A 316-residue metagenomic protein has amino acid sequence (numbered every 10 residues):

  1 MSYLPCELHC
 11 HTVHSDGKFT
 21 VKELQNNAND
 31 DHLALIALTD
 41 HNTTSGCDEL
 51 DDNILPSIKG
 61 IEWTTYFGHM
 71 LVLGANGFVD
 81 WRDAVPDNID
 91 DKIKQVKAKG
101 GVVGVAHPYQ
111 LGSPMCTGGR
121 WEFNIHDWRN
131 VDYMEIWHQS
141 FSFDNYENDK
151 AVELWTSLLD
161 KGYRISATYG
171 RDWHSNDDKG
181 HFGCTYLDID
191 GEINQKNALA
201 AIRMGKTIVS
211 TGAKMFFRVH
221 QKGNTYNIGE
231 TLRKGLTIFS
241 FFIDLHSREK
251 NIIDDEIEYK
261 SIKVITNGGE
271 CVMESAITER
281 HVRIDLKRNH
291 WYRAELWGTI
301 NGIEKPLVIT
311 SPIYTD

Functional and structural regions predicted by a protein language model:
M1-C116, R120-F123, R129, E135-W155 (+3 more regions): A metal-dependent hydrolase metal-coordination microenvironment
M1-Y3, E23, S166, W173-D316: C-terminal functional module detector
N26-N27, S157-D160, G191: Short hydrophobic/aromatic segments of transmembrane alpha-helices and their interfaces
A28, F123-R129, D160, D254 (+1 more regions): Structural motif
D52-I54, N130, Y163, F182-G183: Short, structured coil segments at secondary-structure junctions
K97, L159, R203-K206: Generic secondary-structure transition motif, activating predominantly at the C-termini of alpha-helices
D132, G162-R164, T207: Extended two-metal-dependent nuclease catalytic cores across DNA- and RNA-processing enzymes
L159-Y169: Metal-dependent active-site segment of extracytoplasmic phospho-/sulfohydrolases and closely related
